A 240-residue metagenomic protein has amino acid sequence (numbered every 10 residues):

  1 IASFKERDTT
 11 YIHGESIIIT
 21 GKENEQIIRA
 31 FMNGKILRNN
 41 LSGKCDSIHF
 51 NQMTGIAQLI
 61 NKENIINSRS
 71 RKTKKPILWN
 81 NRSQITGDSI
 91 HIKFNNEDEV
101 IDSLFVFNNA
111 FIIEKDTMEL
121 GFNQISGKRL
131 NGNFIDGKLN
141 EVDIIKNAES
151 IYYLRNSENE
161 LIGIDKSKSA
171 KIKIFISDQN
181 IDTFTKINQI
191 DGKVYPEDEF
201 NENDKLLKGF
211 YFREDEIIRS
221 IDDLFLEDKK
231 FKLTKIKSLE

Functional and structural regions predicted by a protein language model:
I1-E240: Mature-chain termini and adjacent capping regions
